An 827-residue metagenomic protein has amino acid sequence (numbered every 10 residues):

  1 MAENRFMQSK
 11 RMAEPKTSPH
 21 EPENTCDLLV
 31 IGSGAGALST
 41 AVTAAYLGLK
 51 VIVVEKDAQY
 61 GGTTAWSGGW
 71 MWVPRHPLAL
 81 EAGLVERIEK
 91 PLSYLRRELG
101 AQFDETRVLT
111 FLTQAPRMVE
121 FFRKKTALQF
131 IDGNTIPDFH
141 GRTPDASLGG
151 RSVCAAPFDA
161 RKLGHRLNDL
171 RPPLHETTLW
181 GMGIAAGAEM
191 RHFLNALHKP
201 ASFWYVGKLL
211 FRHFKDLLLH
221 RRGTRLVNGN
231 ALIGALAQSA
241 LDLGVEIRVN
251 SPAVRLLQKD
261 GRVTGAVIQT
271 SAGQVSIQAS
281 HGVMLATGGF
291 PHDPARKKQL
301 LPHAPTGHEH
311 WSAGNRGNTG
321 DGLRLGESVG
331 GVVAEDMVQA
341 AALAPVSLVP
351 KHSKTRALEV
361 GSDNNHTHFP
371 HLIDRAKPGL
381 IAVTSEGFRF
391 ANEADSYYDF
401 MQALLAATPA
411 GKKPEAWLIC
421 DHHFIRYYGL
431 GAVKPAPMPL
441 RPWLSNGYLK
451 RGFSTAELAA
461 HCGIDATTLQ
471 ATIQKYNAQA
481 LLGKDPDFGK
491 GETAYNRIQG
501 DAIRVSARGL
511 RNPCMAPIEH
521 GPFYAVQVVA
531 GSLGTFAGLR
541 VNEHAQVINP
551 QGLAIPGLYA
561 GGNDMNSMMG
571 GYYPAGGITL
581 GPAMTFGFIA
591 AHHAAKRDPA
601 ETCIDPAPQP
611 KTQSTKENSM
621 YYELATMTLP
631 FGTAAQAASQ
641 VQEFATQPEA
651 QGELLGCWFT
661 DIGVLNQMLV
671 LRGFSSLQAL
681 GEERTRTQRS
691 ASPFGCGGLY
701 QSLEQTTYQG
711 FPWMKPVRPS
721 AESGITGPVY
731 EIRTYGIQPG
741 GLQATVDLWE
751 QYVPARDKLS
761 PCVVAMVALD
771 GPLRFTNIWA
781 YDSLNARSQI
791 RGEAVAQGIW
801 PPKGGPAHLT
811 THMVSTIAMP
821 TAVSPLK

Functional and structural regions predicted by a protein language model:
A2-P91, F130-S614: Residues forming the flavin
L99-G141: Long, well-ordered early-domain segments
L112, P116-R123, A237, L323 (+5 more regions): Non-transmembrane alpha-helical segments in soluble domains of secreted/periplasmic/extracellular proteins
Q114-M118, L256, K475-A480, S690 (+1 more regions): A short structural micro-motif
M620, P630, E653-L669, R689-P728 (+5 more regions): Glycine-rich beta-strand-turn "strand-cap" elements at beta-sheet edges
Y621-M627, V729-Y735: Short glycine-/aliphatic-rich beta-strand segments at the starts of folded cytosolic domains
T633, G673-A679, Q738-G741, A780-A786: Helix N-cap motif at beta-to-alpha junctions
T633-L654, A679, T685-C696, P739-V764 (+1 more regions): Short amphipathic alpha-helical segments
